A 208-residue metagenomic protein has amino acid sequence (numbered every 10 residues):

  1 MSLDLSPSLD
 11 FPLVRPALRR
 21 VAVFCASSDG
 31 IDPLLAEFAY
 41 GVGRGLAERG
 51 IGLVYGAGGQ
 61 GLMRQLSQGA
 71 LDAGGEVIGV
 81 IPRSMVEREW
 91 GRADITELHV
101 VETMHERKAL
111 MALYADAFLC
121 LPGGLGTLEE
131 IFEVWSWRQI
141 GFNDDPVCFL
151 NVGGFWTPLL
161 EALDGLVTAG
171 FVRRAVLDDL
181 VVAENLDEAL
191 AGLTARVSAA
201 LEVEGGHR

Functional and structural regions predicted by a protein language model:
S2-Y114, V152-R208: A cross-family phosphate/adenosyl-ligand binding-site feature
L71, R138-D145, F171-V172: Arginine/glycine-rich "motif VI" loop of SF2 helicases in the C-terminal RecA-like domain
E106-G141, C148, A199-R208: Active-site/ligand-binding-proximal alpha/beta "capping" segment
